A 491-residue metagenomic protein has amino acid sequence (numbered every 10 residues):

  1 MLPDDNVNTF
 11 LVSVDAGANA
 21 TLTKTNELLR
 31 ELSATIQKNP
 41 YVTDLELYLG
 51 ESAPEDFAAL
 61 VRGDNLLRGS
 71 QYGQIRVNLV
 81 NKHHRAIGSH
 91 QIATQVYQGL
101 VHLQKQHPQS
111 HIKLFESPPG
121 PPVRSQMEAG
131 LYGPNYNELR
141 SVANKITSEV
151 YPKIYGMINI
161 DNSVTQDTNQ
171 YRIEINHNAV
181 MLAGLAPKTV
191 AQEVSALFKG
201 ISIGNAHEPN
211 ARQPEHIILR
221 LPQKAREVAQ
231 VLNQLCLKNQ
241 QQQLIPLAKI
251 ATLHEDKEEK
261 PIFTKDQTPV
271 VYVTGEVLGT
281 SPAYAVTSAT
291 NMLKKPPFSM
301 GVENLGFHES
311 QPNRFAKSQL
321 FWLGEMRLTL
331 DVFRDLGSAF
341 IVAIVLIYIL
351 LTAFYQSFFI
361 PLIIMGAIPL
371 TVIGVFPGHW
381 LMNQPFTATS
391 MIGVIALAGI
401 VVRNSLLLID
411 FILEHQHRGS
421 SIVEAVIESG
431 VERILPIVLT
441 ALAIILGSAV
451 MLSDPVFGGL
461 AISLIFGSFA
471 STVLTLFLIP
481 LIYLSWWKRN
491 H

Functional and structural regions predicted by a protein language model:
M1-A18, Q126, L452-V456: Transmembrane helices with small-residue packing motifs
M1-N8, L66-G73, Q106, S110-Q126 (+6 more regions): Flexible hinge/switch segments at interdomain interfaces of large molecular machines
V12, T25, I75, A129 (+16 more regions): Residue-level signature of catalytic and energy-coupling elements of molecular machines, predominantly ATP/GTP-dependent
V14-A16, V77-N81, L131-P134, I175 (+2 more regions): Short beta-strand-to-loop capping motifs
A18-K24, R30, H417, I427 (+1 more regions): Interfacial helix-loop-helix hairpins and adjacent transmembrane helices of multi-pass alpha-helical membrane proteins
K24-P122, S148, A179-K199, H207: Solvent-exposed, membrane-proximal periplasmic/extracellular interface segments of envelope transport and secretion
R140-A143, T147-A343, T352-Y355, V423-A425: Extracytoplasmic/periplasmic membrane-proximal domains and adjacent transmembrane bundles of envelope biogenesis
L346-R433, I437-D454, F466, A470 (+2 more regions): Hydrophobic transmembrane alpha-helices and their membrane-interface caps in long multi-pass transport proteins
